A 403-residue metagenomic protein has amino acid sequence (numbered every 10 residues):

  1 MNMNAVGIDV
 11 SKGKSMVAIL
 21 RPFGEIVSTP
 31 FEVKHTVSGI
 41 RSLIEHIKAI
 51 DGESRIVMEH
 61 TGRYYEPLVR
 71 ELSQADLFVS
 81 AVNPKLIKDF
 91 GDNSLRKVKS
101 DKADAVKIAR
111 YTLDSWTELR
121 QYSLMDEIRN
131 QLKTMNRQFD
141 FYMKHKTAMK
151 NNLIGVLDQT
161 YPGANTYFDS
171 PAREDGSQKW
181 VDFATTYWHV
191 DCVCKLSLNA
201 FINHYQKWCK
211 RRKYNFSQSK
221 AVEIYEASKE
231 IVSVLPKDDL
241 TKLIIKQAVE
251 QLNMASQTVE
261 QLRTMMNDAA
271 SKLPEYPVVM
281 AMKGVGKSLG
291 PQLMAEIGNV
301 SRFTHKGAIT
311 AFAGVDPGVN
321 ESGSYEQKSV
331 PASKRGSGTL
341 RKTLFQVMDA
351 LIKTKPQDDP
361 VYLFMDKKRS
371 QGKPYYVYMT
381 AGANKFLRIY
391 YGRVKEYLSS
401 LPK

Functional and structural regions predicted by a protein language model:
M1-K403: A detector of single, family-specific signature residues that are central to catalytic or substrate-handling motifs
